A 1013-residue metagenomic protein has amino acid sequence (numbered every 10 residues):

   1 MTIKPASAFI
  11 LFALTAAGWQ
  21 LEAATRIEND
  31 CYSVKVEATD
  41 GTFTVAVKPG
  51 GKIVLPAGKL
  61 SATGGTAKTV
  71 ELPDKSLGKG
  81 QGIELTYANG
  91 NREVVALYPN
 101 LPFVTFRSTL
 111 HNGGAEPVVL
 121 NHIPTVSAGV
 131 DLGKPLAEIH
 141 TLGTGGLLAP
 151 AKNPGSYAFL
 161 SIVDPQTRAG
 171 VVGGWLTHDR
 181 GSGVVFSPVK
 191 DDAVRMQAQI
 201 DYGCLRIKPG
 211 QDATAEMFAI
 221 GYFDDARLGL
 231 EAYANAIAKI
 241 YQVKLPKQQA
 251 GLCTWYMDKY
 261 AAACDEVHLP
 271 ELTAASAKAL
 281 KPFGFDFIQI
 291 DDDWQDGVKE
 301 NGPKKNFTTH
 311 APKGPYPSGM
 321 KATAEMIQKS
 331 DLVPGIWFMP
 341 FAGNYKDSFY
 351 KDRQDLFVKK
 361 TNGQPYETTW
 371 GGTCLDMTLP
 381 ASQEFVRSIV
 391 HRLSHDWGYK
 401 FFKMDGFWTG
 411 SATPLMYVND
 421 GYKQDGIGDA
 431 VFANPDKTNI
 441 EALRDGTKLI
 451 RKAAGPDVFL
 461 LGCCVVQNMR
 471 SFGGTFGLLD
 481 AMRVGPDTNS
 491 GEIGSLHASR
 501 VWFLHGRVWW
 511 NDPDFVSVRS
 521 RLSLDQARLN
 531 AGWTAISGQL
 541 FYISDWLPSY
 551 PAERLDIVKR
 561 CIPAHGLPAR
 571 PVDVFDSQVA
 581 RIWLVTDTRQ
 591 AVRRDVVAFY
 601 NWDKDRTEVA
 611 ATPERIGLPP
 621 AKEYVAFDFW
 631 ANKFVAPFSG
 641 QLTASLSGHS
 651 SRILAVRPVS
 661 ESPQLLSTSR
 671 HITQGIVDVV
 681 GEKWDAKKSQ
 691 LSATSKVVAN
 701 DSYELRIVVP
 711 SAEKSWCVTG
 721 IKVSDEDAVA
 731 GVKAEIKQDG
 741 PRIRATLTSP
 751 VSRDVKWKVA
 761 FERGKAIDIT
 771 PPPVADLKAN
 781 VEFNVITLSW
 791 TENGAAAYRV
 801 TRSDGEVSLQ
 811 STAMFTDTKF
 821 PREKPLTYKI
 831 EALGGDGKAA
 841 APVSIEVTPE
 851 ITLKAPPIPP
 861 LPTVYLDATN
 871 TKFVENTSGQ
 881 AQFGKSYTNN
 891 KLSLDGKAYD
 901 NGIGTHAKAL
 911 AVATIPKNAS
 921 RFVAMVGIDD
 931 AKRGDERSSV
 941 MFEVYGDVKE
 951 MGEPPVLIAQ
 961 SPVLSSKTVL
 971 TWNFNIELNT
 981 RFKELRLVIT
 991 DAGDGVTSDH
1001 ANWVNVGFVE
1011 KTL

Functional and structural regions predicted by a protein language model:
A24-V36, V45-P188: Polysaccharide-binding surfaces and accessory modules of carbohydrate-active proteins
V104, Y157-G174, T534-S537, Y542 (+3 more regions): Carbohydrate-binding surface patches
K247-Q249, C253-D265, G335-W397: Active-site-adjacent "subsite" loops/lids of carbohydrate-active enzymes
F349-E384, S388, K437-A552, V574-D576: Glycan-recognition surfaces
P637-I676, Q738-I767: C-terminal beta-strand-rich structural cap/linker in extracellular carbohydrate-active enzymes
I767-G794, R822, D836-L853: Pro/Thr/Ser/Gly-rich low-complexity, intrinsically disordered linker/stalk tracts
D817-K838: Beta-strand-rich modules
E846-L1013: Gly-Asp-aromatic-enriched flexible segments
